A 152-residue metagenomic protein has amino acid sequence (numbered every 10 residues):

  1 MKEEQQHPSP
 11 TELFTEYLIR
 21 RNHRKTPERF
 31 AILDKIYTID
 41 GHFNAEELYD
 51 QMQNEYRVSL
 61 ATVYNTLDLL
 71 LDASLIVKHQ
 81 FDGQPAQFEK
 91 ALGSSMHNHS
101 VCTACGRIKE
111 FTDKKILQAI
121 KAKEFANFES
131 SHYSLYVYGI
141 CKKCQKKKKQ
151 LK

Functional and structural regions predicted by a protein language model:
E4-L33: Short alpha-helical segments that sit at the start of domains
Y17, D34-I39, A73: Short amphipathic alpha-helical elements of helix-turn-helix/winged-helix folds
H23, Y37-D40, N54: Short helix-capping/hinge SLiMs at alpha-helix to coil transitions
F43-D50: Short acidic, hydrophobic short linear motifs in intrinsically disordered regions
S59-L60: Short coil turns linking two alpha-helices in DNA-binding domains
V63-A73: Basic amphipathic alpha-helical segments that dock to polyanions
A73-K152: Non-DNA-binding regulatory cores of transcription-related proteins, predominantly C-terminal effector-binding
